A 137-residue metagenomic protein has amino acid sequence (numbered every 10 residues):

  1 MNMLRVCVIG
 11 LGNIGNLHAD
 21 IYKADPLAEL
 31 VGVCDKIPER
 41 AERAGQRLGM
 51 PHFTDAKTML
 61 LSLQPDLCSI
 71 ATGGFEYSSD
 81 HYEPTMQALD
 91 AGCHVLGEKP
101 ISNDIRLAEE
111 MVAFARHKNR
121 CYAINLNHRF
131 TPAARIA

Functional and structural regions predicted by a protein language model:
M1-L48: N-terminal Rossmann-like dinucleotide-binding module
I14, H18, H52, Y77 (+4 more regions): Conserved donor sugar-nucleotide recognition element shared by glycan-biosynthetic enzymes
D25, S62, T131: Acidic-histidine catalytic/liganding microenvironments
L30-V31, V95, Y122: Hydrophobic/aromatic residues located in beta-strands of well-ordered beta-sheets within soluble catalytic
R43-M50, E110-A115: Short, conserved SAM-binding/catalytic segment of Class I S-adenosyl-L-methionine-dependent methyltransferases
M50, A91-C93, K118-C121: A short helix->loop->beta-strand "cap" motif at the edges of active sites that frequently abuts
T54-F114: Beta-loop-alpha module in the N-terminal Rossmann-like domain of NAD(P)-dependent dehydrogenases, especially those
S102-A137: A contiguous active-site-proximal alpha/beta segment in oxidoreductase catalytic domains
